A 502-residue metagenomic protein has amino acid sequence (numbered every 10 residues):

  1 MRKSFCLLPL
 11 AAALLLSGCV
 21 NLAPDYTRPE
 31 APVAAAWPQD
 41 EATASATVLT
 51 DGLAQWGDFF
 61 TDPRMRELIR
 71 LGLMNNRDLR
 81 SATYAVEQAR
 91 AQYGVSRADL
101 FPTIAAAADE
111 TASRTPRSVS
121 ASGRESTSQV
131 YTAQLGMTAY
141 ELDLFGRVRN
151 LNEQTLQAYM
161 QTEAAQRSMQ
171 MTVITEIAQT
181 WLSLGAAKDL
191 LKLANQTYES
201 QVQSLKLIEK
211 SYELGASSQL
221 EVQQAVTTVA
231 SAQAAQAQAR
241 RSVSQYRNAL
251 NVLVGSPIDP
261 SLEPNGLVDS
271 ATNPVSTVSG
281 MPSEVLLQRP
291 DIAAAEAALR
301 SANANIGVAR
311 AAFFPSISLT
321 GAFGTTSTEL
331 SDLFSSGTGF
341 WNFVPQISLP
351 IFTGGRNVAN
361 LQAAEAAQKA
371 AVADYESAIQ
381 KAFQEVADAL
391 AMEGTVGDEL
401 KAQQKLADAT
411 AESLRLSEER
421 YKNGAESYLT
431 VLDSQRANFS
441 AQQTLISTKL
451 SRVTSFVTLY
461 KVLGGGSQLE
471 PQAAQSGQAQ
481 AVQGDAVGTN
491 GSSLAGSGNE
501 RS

Functional and structural regions predicted by a protein language model:
R2-M74, L156, R240-L287, E329-L330 (+2 more regions): Terminal intrinsically disordered/low-complexity segments used for targeting and assembly
V20-A178, I317-G321, N342-V344, I351-L361: Short flexible linkers and secondary-structure junctions
D62, N75-D78, E141, K188 (+3 more regions): Short loop-to-helix capping motifs
R80-S81, R97, L142-Q170, L220 (+6 more regions): Sec/SRP-type N-terminal targeting helices
T111-T115, Y246, G324-T328: Structural signature of outer-membrane beta-barrel domains
Q134-G136, V308, Q346, G464: Outer-membrane beta-barrel architecture
V148, A164-M281, M392, L416 (+1 more regions): Periplasmic alpha-helical coiled-coil/stalk elements that build and connect Gram-negative outer-membrane
V202-K206, A230-D259, A309, V396 (+2 more regions): Short segments within alpha-helical structural elements
